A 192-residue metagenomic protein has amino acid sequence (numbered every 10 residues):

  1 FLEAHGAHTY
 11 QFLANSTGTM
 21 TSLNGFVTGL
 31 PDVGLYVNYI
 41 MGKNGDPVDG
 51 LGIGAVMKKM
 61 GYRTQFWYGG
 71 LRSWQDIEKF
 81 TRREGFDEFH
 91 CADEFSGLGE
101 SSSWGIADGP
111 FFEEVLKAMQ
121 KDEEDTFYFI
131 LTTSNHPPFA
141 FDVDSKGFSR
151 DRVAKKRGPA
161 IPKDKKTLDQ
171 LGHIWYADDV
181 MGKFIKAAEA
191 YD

Functional and structural regions predicted by a protein language model:
F1-D192: Solvent-exposed soluble domains appended to multi-pass membrane proteins
